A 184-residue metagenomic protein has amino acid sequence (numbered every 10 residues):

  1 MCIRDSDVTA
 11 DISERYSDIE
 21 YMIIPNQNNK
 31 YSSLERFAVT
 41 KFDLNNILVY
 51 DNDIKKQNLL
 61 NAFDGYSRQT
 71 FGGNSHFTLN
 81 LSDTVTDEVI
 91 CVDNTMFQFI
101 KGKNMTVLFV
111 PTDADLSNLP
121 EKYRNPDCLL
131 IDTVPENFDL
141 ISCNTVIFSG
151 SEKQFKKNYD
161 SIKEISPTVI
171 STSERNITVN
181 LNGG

Functional and structural regions predicted by a protein language model:
R4-E20, S33, N61-C128, T133-E136 (+1 more regions): Core dinuclear metal-dependent hydrolase active-site scaffold
Y16-S17, A38-D43, K122-R124, F138-C143 (+1 more regions): Short, conserved loop/helix-junction motifs that constitute active-site signature segments in enzyme catalytic cores
Y16-S17, Y21-M22, Q27-Y66: Active-site HxH/HxHxD metal-binding segment of metal-dependent hydrolases
E20-I24, N46-Y50, F109, D127-I131 (+2 more regions): Structural recognition of the beta-strand scaffold that forms the well-ordered cores of secreted hydrolase catalytic
Q27-S32, I54-K56, F77, A114-N118 (+2 more regions): Active-site environment of divalent metal-dependent phosphoester hydrolases
N46, L60-H76, I141-I147, E164-V169: Active-site regions of enzymes building and remodeling cell-envelope glycoconjugates
F138-T145, E152-G184: C-terminal regulatory/interaction regions
